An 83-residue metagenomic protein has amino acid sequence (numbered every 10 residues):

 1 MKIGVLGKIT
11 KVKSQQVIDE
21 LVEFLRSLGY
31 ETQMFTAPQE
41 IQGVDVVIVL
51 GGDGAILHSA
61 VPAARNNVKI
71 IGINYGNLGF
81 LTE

Functional and structural regions predicted by a protein language model:
M1-V46, L50, H58: ATP/NTP phosphate-donor binding region
T36-E83: Small-residue-rich beta-alpha loop regions that form the catalytic core of phosphotransfer and lipid-active enzymes
